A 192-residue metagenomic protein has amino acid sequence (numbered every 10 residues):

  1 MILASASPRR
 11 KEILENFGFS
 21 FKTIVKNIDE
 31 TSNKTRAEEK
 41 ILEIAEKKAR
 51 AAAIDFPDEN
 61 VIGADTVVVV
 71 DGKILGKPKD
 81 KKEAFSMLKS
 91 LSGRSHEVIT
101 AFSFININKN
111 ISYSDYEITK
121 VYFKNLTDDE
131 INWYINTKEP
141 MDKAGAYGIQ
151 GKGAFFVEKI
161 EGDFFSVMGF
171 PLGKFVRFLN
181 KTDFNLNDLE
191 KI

Functional and structural regions predicted by a protein language model:
M1-N60, K73-I74, L126-D129, N180-I192: N-terminal polybasic phosphate/anion-binding patch
I2-I13, R94, I118-I192: GST superfamily/GST-like fold recognition
L14, A45, D65, A84 (+2 more regions): Residue-level signal for inorganic ion chemistry
G18-T23, I28, T100-N110, D142-A154: Mobile beta-alpha loop/short-helix "lid" or hinge segments that flank ligand
K40, T66-H96, F123-N125: Active-site-adjacent loop/tail segments of enzyme domains
V69, I105-N106, V157-E158: Short beta-strand-to-turn element immediately C-terminal to the catalytic PLP-Schiff-base lysine in fold type I
M87-K89, A101-I105, K109-Y113, I118-T119: Anionic-ligand binding region
